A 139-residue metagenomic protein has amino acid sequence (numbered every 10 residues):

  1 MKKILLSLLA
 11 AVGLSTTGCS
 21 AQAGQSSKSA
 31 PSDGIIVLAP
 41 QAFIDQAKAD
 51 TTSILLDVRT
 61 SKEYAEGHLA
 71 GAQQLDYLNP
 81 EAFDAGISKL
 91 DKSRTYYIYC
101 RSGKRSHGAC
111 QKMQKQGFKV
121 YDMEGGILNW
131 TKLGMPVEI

Functional and structural regions predicted by a protein language model:
K2-L8, V12, T16-A49, S53 (+2 more regions): Rhodanese-like catalytic fold shared by cysteine-dependent sulfurtransferases and DSP/PTP-type phosphatases
V58-E63: Short, polar loop motifs at secondary-structure junctions
Y99: Short, surface-exposed ligand- or partner-binding patches at beta-edge/loop junctions that are enriched in aromatics
